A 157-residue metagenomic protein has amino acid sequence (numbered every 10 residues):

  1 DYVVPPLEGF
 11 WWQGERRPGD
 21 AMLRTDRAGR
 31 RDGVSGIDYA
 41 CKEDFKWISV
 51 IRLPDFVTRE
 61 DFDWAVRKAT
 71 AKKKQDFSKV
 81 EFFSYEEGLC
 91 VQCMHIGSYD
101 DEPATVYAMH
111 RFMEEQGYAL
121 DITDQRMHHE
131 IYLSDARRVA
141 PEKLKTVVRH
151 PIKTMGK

Functional and structural regions predicted by a protein language model:
D1-K157: A solvent-exposed interaction/effector surface
